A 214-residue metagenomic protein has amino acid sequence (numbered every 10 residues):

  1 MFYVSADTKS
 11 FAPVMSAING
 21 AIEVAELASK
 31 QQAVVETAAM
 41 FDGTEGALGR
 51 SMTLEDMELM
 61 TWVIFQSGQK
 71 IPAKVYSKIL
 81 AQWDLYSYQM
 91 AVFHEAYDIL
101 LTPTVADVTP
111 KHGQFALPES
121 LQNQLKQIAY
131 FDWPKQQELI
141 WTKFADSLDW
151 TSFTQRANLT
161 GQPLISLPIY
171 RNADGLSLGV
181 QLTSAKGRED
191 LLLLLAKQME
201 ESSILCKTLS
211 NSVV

Functional and structural regions predicted by a protein language model:
M1-Q32, E58-I64, Q69-V75: Gly/Ser-rich, acidic/histidine-flanked active-site/gating loops
V4-D7, T104-V105, P168-Y170: Active-site-proximal beta-strand/loop segments in catalytic clefts of secreted hydrolases
D7-S10, V14, Q82-L85, A145-D149: Short, glycine/acidic-rich beta->alpha junctions
G20, V105-V108: Glycine-rich beta-alpha junction loops
V35-A91, D107-L139, P168-I169, A173-L176: Short helix-loop capping/hinge segments that flank enzyme active sites or metal/cofactor-binding pockets
S77, Y88, F144-V214: Structural helix-boundary/capping segments
